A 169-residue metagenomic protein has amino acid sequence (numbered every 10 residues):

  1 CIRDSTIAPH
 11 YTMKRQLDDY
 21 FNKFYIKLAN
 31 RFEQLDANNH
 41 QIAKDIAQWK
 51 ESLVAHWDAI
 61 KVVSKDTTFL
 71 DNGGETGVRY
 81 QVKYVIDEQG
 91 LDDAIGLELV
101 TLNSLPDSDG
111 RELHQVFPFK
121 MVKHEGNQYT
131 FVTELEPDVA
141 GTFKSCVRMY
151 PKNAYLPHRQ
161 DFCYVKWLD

Functional and structural regions predicted by a protein language model:
C1-D4: Conserved small/polar residues in nucleotide/adenosyl-binding loops
A8-I60: Catalytic cores of secreted or luminal carbohydrate-active enzymes
R79-V85, G90-N103, K144-S145: Beta-strand-rich binding/interaction modules
L102-L113, A154-R159: Short aromatic-acidic-glycine turn motif
D109-H124: Solvent-exposed serine/threonine-rich low-complexity stretches and specific carbohydrate-binding patches
K123-T133: Aromatic sugar-binding surface patches on proteins that engage polysaccharides or sugar-phosphate polymers
L135, N153-D169: Short beta-strand elements
G141-K152: Short, aromatic- and glycine-rich surface loops/edge beta-strands on solvent-exposed regions
